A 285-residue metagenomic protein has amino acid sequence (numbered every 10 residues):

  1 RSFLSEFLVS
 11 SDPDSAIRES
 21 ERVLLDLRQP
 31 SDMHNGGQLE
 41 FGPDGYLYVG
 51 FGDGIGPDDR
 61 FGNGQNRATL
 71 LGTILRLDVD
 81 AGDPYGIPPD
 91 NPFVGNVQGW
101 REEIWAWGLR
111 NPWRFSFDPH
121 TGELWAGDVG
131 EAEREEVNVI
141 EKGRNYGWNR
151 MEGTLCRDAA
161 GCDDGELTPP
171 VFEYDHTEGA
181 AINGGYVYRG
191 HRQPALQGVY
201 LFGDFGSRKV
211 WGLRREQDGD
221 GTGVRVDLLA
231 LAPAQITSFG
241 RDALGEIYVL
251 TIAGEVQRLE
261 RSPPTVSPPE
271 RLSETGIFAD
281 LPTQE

Functional and structural regions predicted by a protein language model:
R1-E40: Asp-box/WD-like beta-propeller blade repeats and closely related beta-sheet repeat scaffolds
F3, V9, D53-V224, Q257-G276 (+1 more regions): Beta-propeller domain segments
L25-S31, I104-G108, Y174-T177, L228-A232: Surface loop/turn motifs at the tips and blade-to-blade linkers of beta-strand repeat domains
G36-G54, G72-T73: Aromatic- and glycine-enriched pocket-lining scaffold segments that form the walls of small-molecule binding clefts
G36-Q38, W113-F115, N183, T237 (+1 more regions): Beta-propeller and closely related beta-sheet repeat lectin domains
D44-G45, G122, Q197-G198, L244-G245: Short coil/turn segments that connect the beta-strands within blades of beta-propeller domains
L109, D220-A243: Conserved blade-ending motifs and adjacent loop-strand segments that build the rim/top face of beta-propeller domains
T237-V266: Blade-level signature of beta-propeller repeat domains, shared across WD40, Kelch, NHL, RCC1 and BNR/Asp-box propellers
